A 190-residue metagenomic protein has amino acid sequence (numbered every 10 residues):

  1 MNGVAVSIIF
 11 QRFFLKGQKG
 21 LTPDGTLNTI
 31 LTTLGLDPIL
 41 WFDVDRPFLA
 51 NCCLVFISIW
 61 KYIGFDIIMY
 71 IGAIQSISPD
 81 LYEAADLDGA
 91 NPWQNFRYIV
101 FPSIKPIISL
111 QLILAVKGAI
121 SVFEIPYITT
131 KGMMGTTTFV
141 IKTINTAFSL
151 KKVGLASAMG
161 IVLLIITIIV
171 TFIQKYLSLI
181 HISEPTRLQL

Functional and structural regions predicted by a protein language model:
M1-L179, S183, R187: A structural signal for multi-pass alpha-helical bundles of membrane permease subunits that mediate small-molecule
L190: Cationic, low-complexity basic patches in intrinsically disordered or flexible, solvent-exposed regions
